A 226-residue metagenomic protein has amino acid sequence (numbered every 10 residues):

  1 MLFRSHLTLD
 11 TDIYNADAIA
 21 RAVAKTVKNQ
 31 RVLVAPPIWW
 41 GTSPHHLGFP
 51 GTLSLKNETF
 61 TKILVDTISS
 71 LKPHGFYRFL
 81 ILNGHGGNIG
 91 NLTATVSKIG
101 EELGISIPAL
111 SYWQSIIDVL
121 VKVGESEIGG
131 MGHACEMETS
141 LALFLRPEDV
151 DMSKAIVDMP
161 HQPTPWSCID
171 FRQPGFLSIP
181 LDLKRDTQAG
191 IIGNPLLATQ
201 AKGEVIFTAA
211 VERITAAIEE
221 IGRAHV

Functional and structural regions predicted by a protein language model:
F3-L80, G86-R223: Extended, histidine- and acidic-residue-enriched regions that form the cofactor-binding/catalytic faces
